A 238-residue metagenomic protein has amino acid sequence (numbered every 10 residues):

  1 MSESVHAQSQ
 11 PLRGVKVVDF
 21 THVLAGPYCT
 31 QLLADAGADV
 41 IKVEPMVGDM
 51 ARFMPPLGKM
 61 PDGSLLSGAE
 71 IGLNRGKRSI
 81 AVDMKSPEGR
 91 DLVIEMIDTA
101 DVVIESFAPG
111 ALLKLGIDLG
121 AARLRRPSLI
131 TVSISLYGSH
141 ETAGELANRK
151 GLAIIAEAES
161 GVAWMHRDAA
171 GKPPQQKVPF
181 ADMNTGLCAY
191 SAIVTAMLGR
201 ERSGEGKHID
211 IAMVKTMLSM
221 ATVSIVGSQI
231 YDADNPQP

Functional and structural regions predicted by a protein language model:
S2-A7, D62-L124: A structured beta-alpha segment of the ubiquitous adenosine-cofactor-binding alpha/beta core
S9-G48, P55: Conserved small-residue-rich beta-alpha loop and adjacent elements that most often cradle the phosphate/pyrophosphate
G14-V15, T99-V102, P127-I130: Loop/turn elements at helix/coil->beta-strand transitions in domains of secreted/extracellular proteins
V17, L33, K77, I104 (+5 more regions): Structural scaffold positions in well-ordered secondary structure
A38-S79: Glycine-rich phosphate-binding loop and adjoining beta1-alpha1-beta2 segment of Rossmann-like nucleotide-binding folds
I41, I80, I130-V132, I209: Hydrophobic/aromatic beta-strand patches that form the interior of the parallel beta-sheet core in alpha/beta enzyme
G48, P61, R149, E157-P238: Acidic, glycine-rich segments within the central catalytic cores of soluble metabolic enzymes that bind/position
S86, E105-W164: N-terminal Rossmann-like NAD(P) cofactor-binding subdomain of oxidoreductases, focused on the glycine-rich
